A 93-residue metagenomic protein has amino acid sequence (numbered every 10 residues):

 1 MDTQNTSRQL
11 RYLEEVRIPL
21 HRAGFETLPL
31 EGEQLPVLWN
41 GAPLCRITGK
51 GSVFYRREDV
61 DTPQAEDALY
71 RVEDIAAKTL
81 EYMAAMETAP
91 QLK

Functional and structural regions predicted by a protein language model:
M1-L35, T62-D74, A89: Negatively charged, low-complexity tracts enriched in Asp/Glu with abundant Ser/Thr
V37-N40: Active-site beta-strand termini and strand-to-loop segments that position acidic
P43-R71: Intrinsically disordered, low-complexity regulatory segments enriched in Ser/Thr/Pro and charged residues
A76-T79: Feature detects long, helix-prone N-terminal segments enriched in hydrophobes
M86-L92: Short, charged, intrinsically disordered terminal tails
